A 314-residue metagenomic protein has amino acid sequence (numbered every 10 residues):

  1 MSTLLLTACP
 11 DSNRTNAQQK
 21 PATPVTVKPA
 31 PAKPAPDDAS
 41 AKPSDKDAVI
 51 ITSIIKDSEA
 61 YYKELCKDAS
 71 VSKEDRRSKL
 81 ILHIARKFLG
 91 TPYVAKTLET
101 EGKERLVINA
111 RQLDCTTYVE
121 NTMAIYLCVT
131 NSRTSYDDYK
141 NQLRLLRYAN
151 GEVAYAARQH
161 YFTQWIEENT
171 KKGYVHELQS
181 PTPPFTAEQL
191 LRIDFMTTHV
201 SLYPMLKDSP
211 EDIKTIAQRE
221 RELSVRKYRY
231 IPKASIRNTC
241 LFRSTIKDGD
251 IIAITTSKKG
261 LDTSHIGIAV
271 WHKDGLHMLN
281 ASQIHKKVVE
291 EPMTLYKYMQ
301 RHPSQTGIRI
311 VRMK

Functional and structural regions predicted by a protein language model:
L6-A8: C-terminal motif of bacterial Sec signal peptides marking the signal peptidase cleavage site
P10-S12: Bacterial signal peptide processing site
Q18-K42: Post-signal peptide N-terminal segment of mature Sec-exported envelope proteins
D38-T122: Cationic-aromatic interfacial patches
T91-R229, W271, N280-Q283: Acidic/His-rich structured neighborhood in mature extracellular/periplasmic domains
I231-F242, T256: Short alpha-helix capping/helix-loop boundary micro-motifs
S244-K314: C-terminal soluble interaction/assembly domains
